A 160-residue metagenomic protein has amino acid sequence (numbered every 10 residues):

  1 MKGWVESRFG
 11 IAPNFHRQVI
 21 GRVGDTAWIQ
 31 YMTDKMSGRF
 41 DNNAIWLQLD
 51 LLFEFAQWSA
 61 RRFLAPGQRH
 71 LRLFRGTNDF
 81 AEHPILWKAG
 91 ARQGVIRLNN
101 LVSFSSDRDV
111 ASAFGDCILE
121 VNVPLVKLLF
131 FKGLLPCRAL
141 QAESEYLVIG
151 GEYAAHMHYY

Functional and structural regions predicted by a protein language model:
M1-V102, D116: ADP-ribose/NAD+-binding catalytic cleft of ART/PARP-like enzymes
A91-Y160: ADP-ribosyltransferase catalytic core
